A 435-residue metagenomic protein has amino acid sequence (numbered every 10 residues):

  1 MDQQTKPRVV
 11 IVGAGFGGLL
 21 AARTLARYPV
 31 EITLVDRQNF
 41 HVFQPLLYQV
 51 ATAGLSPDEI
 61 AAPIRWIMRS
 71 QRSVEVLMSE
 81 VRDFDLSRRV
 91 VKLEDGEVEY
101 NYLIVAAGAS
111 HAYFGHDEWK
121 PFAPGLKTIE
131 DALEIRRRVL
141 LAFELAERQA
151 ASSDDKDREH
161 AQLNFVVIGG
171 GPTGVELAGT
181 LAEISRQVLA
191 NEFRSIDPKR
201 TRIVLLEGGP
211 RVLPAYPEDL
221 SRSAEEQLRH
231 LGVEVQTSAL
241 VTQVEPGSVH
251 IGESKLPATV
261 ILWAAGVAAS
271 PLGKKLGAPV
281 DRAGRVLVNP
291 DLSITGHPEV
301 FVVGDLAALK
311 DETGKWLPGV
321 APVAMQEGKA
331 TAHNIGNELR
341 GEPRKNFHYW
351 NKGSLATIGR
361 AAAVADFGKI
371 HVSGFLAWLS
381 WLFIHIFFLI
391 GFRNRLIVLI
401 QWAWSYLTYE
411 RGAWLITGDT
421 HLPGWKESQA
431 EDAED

Functional and structural regions predicted by a protein language model:
M1-P7, V74-V166, I251, L262: FAD-binding core/adjacent interface of flavoenzyme oxidoreductases
D2-E75, F165, P172-Y216, L262 (+1 more regions): Beta1-alpha1 glycine-rich phosphate/pyrophosphate-binding loop at the start of Rossmann-like nucleotide-binding domains
K6, A332-D435: C-terminal, flexible cofactor-proximal segment of oxidoreductases
V10-V12, V98-A109, I168, V241 (+2 more regions): Short hydrophobic core segments
G17, G108-H111, A178, V267-A269: Short glycine-rich anion-binding loops that position phosphate/pyrophosphate groups of nucleotides and phosphorylated
R72-D83, A182-P290, I294-G296, R344: A Rossmann-like FAD-binding core segment of flavoenzymes
P121-D154, G247-H250, K255-Q326: FAD-site-proximal beta/loop scaffold in flavoenzymes
R158-Y216, S223, E234-Q236, P318-N337 (+2 more regions): Rossmann-like dinucleotide-binding core of oxidoreductases
